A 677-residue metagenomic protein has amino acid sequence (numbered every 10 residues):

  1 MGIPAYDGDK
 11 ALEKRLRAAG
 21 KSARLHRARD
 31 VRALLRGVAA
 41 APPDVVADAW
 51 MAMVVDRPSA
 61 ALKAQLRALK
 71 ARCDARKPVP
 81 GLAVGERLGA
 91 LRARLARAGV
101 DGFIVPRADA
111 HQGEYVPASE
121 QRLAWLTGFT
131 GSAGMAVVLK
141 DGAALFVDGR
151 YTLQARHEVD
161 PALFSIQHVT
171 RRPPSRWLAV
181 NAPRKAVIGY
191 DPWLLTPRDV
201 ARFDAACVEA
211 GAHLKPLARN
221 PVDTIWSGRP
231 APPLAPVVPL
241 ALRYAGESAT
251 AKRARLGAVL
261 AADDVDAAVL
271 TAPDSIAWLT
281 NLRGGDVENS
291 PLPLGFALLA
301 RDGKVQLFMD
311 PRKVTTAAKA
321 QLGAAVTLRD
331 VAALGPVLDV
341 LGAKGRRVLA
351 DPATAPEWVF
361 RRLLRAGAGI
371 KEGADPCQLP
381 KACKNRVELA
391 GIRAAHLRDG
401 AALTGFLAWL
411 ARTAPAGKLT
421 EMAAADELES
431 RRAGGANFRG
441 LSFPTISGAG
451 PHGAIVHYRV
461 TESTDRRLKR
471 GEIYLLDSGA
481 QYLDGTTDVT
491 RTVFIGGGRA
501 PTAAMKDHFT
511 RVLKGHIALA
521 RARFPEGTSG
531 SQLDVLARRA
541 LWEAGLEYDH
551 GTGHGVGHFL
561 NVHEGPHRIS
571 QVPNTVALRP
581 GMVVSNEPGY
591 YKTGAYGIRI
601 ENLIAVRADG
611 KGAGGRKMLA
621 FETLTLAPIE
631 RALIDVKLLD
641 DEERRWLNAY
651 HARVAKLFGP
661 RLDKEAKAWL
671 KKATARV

Functional and structural regions predicted by a protein language model:
M1-P78: Domain-length accessory/inserted modules outside core catalytic folds
V79-V677: Active-site neighborhoods and metal-handling regions in enzymes and metal-associated proteins
